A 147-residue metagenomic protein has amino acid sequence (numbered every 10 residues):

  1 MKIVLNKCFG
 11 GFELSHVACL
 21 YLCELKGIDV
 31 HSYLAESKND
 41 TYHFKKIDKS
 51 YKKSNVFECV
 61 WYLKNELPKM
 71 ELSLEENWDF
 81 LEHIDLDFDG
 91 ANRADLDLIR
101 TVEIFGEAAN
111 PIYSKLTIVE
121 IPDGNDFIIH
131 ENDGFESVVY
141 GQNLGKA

Functional and structural regions predicted by a protein language model:
M1-A147: Catalytic phosphate/metal-binding cores of nucleic-acid and nucleotide-processing enzymes, i.e., regions that mediate
